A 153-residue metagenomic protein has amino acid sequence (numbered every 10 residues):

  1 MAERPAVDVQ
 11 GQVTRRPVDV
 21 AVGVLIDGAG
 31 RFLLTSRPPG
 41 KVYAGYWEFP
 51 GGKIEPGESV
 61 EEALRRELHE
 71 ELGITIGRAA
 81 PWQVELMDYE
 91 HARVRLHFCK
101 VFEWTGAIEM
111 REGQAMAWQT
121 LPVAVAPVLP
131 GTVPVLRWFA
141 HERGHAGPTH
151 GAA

Functional and structural regions predicted by a protein language model:
A2-E3, D8-F32, K53, V84: Conserved N-terminal beta-strand and adjoining loop/helix that marks the start of the Nudix/MutT-like hydrolase domain
T14, A140-A153: Generic C-terminal helix-cap and adjacent flexible tail
D27, T75, V84-I108, A115: Active-site-adjacent beta-strand/loop module that shapes the phosphate/pyrophosphate-binding cleft
R31-E70: Conserved Nudix-box catalytic region and its N-terminal flanking loop in Nudix hydrolases and closely related
E71-R78: Short secondary-structure junctions
K100, I108-R143: NUDIX/MutT-family hydrolases
